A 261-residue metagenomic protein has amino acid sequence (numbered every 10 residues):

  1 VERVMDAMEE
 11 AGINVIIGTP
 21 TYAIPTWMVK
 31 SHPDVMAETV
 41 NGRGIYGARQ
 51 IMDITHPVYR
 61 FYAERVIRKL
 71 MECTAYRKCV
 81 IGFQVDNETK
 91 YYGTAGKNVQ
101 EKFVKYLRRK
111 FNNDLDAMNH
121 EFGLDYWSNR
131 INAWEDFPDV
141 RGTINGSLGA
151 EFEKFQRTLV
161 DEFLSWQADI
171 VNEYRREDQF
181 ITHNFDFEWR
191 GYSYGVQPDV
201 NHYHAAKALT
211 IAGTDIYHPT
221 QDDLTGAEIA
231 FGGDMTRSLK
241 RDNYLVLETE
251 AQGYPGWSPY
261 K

Functional and structural regions predicted by a protein language model:
V1-G44, M71, W166-R176: Aromatic-lined substrate-binding rim segments of carbohydrate-active enzymes
M5-G12, C73-Y76, N201-K207, G233-R241: Acidic (Asp/Glu)-rich catalytic clusters
G12-V15, I181, Y244: Hydrophobic beta-strand scaffold residues
I17-T21, Q84-N87, H183-F185, L247-T249: Glycine-rich, histidine-containing beta strand-loop boundary motifs that form or position
A23, W189, Q252: Positions that flank functional sites
K30-D34, V196-P198, P259-K261: Short low-complexity, flexible loop/linker segments enriched in glycine and/or proline with clustered acidic
E38-I229: Polysaccharide-binding and catalytic clefts of secreted carbohydrate-active enzymes
F137-E151, I216-P219, G232-K261: Active-site clefts of carbohydrate-active enzymes
